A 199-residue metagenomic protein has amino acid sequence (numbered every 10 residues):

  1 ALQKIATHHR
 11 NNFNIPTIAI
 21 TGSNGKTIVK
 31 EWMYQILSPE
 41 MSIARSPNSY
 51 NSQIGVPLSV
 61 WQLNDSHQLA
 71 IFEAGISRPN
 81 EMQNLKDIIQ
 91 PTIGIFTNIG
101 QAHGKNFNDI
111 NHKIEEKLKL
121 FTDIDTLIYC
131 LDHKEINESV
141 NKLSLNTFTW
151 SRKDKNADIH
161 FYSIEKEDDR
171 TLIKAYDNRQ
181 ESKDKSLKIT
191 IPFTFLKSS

Functional and structural regions predicted by a protein language model:
A1-T7, I191-L196: Short, charged N-terminal helix-start/capping segments
L2-T126, L131, N137-L143: Phosphate-binding loop of NTP-binding sites
I110-N111, L145-S199: Adenine nucleotide phosphate-binding catalytic loops in nucleotide-utilizing enzymes
D132-H133, D177: Heptad-repeat coiled-coil segments of the DHp/HisKA dimerization-phosphoacceptor module
